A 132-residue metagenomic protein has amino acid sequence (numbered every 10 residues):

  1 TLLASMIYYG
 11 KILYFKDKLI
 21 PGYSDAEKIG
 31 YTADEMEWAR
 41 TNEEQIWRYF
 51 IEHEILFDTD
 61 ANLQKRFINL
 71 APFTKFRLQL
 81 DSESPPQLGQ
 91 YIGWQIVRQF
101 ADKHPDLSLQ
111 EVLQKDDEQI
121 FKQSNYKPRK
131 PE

Functional and structural regions predicted by a protein language model:
T1-S82: Flexible, glycine-rich surface segments
F57-E132: C-terminal soluble interaction/assembly domains
